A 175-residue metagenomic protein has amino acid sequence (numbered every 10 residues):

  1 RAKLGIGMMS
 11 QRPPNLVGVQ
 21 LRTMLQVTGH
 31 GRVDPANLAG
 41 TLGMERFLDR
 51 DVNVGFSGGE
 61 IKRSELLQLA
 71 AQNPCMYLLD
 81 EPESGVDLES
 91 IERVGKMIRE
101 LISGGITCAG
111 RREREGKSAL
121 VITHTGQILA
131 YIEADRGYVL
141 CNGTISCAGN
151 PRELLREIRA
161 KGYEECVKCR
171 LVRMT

Functional and structural regions predicted by a protein language model:
R1-L4, R136, L140, T144-K168: Conserved beta-strand-loop-alpha-helix hinge in the C-terminal portion of ABC ATPase nucleotide-binding domains
L4-Q11, L120: ABC nucleotide-binding domain signature
M8-R12, V17-D34: Q-loop/switch helix immediately C-terminal to the Walker
V33-D51: Conserved ABC ATPase "signature" region
E65-L66, V86: Hydrophobic anchor residue at the start of the ABC signature
L69-A70: ABC ATPase C-loop
L78-P82, E89: Walker B catalytic motif
I91-E115: Helical segment within the ABC ATPase nucleotide-binding domain
